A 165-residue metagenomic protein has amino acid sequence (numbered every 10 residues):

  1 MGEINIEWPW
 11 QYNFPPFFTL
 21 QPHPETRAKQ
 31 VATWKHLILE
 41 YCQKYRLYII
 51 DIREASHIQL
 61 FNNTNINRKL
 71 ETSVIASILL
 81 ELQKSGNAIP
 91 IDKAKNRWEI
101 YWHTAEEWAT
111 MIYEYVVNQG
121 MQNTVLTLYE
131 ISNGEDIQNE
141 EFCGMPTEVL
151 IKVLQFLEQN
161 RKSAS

Functional and structural regions predicted by a protein language model:
M1-K93: Eukaryotic partner-binding/assembly regions in large regulatory complexes
W10-Q11, K84-S85, I100-Y101, N123-T127: Short hydrophobic/aromatic-rich motifs at helix boundaries and adjacent loops
L20-P22, A32-L47, H103-Y129, G134: Positively charged, polyanion-binding regions of nucleic-acid-associated proteins
T26, L70, I100-H103, V116-N123 (+1 more regions): Short acidic, glycine/proline-enriched loop segments that cap or flank alpha-helices
H36-E40, N62, I66-N87, V125 (+1 more regions): Charge-enriched amphipathic alpha-helical scaffolds
A55-L60, A94-I100, L128-G134, P146-V149: Short amphipathic alpha-helical segments embedded in low-complexity Lys/Glu-rich regions
S73-Q119: Short basic alpha-helical hairpin corresponding to helix-turn-helix/winged-helix-like nucleic-acid-binding
